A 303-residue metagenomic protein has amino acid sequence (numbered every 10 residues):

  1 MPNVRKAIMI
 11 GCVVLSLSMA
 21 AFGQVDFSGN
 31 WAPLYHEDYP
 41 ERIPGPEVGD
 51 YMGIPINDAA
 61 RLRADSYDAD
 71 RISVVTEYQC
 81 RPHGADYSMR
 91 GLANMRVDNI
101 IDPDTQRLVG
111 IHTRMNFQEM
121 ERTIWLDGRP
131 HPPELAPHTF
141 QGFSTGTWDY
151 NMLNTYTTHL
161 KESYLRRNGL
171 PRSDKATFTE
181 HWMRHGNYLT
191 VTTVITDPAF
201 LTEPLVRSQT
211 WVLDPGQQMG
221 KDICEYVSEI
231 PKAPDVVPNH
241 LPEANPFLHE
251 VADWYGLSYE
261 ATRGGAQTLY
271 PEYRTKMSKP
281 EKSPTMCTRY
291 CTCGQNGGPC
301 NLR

Functional and structural regions predicted by a protein language model:
M1-G11: Bacterial N-terminal signal peptides that target proteins for export
S18-A20: N-terminal signal peptide c-region/cleavage motif recognized by signal peptidases
F22-R303: PEST-like low-complexity, intrinsically disordered acidic/proline/serine-rich tracts that flank trafficking/processing
